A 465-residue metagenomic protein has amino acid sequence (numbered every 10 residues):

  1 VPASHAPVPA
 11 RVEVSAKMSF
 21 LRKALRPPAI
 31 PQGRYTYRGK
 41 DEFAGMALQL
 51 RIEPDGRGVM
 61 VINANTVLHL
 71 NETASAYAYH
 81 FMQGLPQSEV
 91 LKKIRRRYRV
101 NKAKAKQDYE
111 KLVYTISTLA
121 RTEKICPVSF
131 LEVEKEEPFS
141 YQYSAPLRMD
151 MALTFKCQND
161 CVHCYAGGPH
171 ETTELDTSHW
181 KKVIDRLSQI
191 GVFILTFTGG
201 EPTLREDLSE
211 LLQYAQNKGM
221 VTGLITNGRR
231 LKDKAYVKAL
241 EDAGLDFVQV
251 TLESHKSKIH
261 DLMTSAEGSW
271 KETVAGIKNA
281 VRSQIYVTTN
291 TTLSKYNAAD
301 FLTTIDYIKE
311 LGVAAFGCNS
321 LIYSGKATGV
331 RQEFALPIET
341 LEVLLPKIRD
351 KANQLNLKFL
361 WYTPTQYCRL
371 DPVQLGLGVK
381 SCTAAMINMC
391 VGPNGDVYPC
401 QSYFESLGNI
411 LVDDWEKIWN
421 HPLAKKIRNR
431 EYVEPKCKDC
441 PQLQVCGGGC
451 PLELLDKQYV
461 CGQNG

Functional and structural regions predicted by a protein language model:
P2-F20, T66-D150: Long, charge-rich, low-complexity alpha-helical segments
H5-A47: Hydrophobic packing positions characteristic of elongated beta-solenoid/beta-helix-type spike/fiber shafts
R51-T66: Short, Lys/Arg-enriched N-terminal segment that forms or immediately precedes the first helix of a structured domain
E89, R97, Q107, K111 (+2 more regions): Conserved alpha-helical substructure of the radical SAM core
Y109-E132, I348, N353, V391-W419: A broadly conserved sequence feature marking short terminus-proximal activation segments in nucleic acid-centric
L153-D160, A385, C437-Q444: Cysteine-centered iron-sulfur cluster-binding motifs in ferredoxin-type domains/subunits of redox enzymes
E241-D246, T251-N394, Y398, S402-L407: Radical SAM enzyme [4Fe-4S]-AdoMet core and its adjacent flexible, acidic and glycine-rich loops/tails across
V397, S402-G465: Flexible mid-to-C-terminal extensions adjoining Fe-S/redox cofactors in radical SAM and related proteins
